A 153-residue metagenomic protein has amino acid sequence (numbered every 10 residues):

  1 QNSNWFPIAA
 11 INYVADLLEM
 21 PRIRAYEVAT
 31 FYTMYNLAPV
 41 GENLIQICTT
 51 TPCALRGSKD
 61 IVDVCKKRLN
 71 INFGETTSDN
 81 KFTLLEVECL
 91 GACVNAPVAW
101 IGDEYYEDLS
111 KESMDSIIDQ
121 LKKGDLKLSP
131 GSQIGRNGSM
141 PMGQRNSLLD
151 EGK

Functional and structural regions predicted by a protein language model:
Q1-K153: Signature of N-terminal electron-transfer/Fe-S-associated modules in redox systems
